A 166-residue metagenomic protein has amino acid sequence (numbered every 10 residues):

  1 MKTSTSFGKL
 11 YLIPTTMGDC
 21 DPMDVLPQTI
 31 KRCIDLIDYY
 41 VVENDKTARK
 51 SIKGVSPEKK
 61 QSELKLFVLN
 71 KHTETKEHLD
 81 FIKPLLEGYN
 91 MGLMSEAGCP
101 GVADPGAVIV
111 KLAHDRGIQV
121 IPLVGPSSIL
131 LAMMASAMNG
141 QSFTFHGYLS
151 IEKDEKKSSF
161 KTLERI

Functional and structural regions predicted by a protein language model:
M1-L69: Glycine-rich, flexible N-terminal cofactor/catalytic loop recognition
K2-C20, C33, S127, L131-I166: Beta-strand/loop-alpha-helix module characteristic of Rossmann-like adenine-cofactor folds
T29, K76-F81, E155-S159: Short acidic active-site motifs
T29-L36, P84-L85, V108-R116, T162-L163: Catalytic-core regions built around general acid/base machinery
I52-K53, N70-K83: Short, structured surface patches at the beginning of a domain
K59-V68, V120, G140-G147: Short hydrophobic/aromatic-enriched beta-strand-loop microsegments
F67-T75, Y148-K153: Conserved helicase motor
L86-T144: Short glycine-cluster motifs
